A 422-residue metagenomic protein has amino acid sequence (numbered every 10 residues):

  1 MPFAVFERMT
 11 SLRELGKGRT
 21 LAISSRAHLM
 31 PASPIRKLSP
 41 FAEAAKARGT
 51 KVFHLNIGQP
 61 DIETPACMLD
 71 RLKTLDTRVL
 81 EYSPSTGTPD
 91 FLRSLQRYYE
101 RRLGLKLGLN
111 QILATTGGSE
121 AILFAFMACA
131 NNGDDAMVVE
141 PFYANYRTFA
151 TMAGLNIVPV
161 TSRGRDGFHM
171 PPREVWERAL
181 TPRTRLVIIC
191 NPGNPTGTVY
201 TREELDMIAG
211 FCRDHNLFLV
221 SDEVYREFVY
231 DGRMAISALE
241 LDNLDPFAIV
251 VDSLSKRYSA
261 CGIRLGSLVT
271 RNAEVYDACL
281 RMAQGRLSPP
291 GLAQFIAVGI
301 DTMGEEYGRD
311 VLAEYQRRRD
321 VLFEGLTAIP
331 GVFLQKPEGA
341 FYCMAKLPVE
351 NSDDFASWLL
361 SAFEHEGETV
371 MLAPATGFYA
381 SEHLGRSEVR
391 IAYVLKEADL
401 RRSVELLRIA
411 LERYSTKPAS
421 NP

Functional and structural regions predicted by a protein language model:
P2-S11, E177, W358-L372, F378-P422: PLP-dependent enzyme catalytic core of the Aspartate aminotransferase-like
F6-G117, F124, V175, I300-M303 (+2 more regions): N-terminal small-domain helix-loop-helix segment of the aminotransferase-like
F6-R8, L12-E14, P246-Q316, D320-T327: Conserved core segment of the aminotransferase class I/II
A45-R48, A153, D214-H215: Helix C-cap/helix->beta junction micro-motif
A128-A150: Conserved PLP-anchoring active-site segment centered on the Schiff-base-forming lysine
D134, L155, D214-L217, D245-P246: A short helix->loop->beta-strand "cap" motif at the edges of active sites that frequently abuts
S162-D231: Active-site phosphate-binding strand-loop segment of PLP-dependent enzymes
Y315-F323, L334-L347: Conserved glycine-rich beta-strand-loop-beta hairpin in the small C-terminal domain of fold type I
